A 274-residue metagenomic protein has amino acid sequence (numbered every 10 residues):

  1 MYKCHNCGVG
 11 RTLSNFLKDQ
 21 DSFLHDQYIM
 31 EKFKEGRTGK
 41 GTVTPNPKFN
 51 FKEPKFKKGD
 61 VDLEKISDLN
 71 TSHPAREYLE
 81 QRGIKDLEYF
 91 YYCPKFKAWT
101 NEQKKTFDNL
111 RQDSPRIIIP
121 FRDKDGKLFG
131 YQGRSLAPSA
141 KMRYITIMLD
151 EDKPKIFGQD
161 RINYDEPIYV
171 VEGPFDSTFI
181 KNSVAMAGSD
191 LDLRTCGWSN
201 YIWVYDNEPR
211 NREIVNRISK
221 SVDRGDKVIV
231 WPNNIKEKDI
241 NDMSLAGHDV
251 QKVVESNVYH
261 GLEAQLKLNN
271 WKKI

Functional and structural regions predicted by a protein language model:
M1-Y28: Short Cys/His-based metal-binding microdomains
C4, L79, W203, I240: A residue-level signal for conserved active-site and pocket-lining positions in enzyme catalytic cores
R11, N211-R212: Loop/helix-junction capping segments adjacent to catalytic residues or to phosphate/diphosphate-binding pockets
Q20-I118, R122-D125, N257-I274: TOPRIM metal-binding catalytic domain and adjacent DNA-binding surface shared by DnaG-type primases
A98-N200, Y205, E213-V215: Phosphate-handling DNA/RNA-contact segment within nucleic-acid enzymes
G197-I202, D239-V253: Short, surface-exposed amphipathic charged segments that create phosphate/polyanion-binding patches used for binding
R212-R224: Short, aromatic/basic amphipathic alpha-helical patches
K227-E237: A generic structural motif
